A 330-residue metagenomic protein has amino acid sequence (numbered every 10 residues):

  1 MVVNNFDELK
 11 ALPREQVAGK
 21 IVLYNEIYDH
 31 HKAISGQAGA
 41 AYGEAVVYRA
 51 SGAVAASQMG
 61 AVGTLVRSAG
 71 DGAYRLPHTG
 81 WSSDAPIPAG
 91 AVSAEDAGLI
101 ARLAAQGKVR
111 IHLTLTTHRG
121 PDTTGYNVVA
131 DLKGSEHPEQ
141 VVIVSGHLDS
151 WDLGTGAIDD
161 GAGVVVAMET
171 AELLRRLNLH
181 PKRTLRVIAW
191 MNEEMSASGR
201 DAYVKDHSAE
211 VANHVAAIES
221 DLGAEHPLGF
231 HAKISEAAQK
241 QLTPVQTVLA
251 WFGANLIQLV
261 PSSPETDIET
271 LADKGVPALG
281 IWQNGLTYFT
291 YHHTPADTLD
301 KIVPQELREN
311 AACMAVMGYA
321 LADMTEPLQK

Functional and structural regions predicted by a protein language model:
M1-P88, T155, L256-I257: Extracellular/luminal Protease-associated
M1-V3, S35-A53, A85-G90, T116-H118 (+5 more regions): Second-shell loop/turn segments in exported
V2, I21-N25, V62-R67, A89-A91 (+9 more regions): Structural recognition of the beta-strand scaffold that forms the well-ordered cores of secreted hydrolase catalytic
V2-R14, T79-A157, E169-K182, K205: Soluble metallo-hydrolase cores and metallopeptidase-like ectodomains found primarily in the secretory/periplasmic
V17-V22, M59-T64, K108-V109, P138-V142 (+4 more regions): Loop/turn elements at helix/coil->beta-strand transitions in domains of secreted/extracellular proteins
S57-V62, V66-A69, A101-A105, E172-L179 (+6 more regions): Sec-exported extracytoplasmic/periplasmic mature domains
I87, A97-G98, A104, H137-E139 (+2 more regions): Metal-dependent peptidase/peptidase-like ectodomains
A89, E172, R176, R183-R186 (+1 more regions): His/Asp/Glu-rich mid-to-C-terminal helical/loop segments that flank catalytic regions of hydrolases
